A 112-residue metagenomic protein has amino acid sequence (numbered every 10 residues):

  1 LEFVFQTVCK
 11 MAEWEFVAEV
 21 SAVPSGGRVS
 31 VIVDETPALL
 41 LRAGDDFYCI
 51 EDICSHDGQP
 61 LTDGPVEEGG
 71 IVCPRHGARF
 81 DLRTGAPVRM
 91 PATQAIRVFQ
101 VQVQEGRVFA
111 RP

Functional and structural regions predicted by a protein language model:
F5-E68, D81-L82, A86, A95-P112: N-terminal pre-ligand scaffold of iron-sulfur
C54, C73-H76: Short cysteine clusters
M90-P91: A conserved active-site-flanking secondary-structure segment within enzyme catalytic domains
